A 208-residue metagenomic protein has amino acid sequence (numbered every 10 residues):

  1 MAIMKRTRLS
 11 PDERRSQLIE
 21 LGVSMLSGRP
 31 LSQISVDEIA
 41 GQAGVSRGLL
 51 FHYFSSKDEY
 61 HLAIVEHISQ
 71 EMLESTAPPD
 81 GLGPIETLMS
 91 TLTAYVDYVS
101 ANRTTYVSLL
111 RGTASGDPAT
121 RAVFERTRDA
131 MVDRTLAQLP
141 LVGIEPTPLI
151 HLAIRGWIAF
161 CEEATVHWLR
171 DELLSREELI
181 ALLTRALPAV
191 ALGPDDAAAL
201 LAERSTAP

Functional and structural regions predicted by a protein language model:
M1-E13, A197-P208: N-terminal intrinsically disordered/low-complexity leader segments
I3-R6, G28, I64-T91, T135 (+1 more regions): Amphipathic alpha-helical linker/stalk segments
R14, L18-L26, L49, I68 (+2 more regions): Short hydrophobic clusters on alpha-helical segments that form packing/core surfaces in small helical domains
Q17, L21, G28-E59, A63: Helix-turn-helix
L26, F54, D58-I68, S75 (+1 more regions): Alpha-helical DNA-contacting segments of helix-turn-helix folds
F54, R111-G116: Short helix-capping/turn signature of helix-turn-helix
A63, A77-A101, I154-W157, I180: Hydrophobic alpha-helical connector segments
L73, P118-G143, P148-V166, E177-L192: Amphipathic alpha-helical packing segments from all-alpha helical-bundle domains
